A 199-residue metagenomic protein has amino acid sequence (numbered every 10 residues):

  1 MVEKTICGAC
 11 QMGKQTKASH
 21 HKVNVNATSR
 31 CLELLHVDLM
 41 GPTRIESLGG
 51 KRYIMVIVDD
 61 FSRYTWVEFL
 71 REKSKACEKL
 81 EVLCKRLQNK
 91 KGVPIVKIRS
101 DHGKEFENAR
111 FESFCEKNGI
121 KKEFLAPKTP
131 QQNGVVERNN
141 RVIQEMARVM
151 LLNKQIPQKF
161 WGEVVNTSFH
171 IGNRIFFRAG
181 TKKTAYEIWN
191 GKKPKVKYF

Functional and structural regions predicted by a protein language model:
M1-F199: Anionic group-binding determinants
